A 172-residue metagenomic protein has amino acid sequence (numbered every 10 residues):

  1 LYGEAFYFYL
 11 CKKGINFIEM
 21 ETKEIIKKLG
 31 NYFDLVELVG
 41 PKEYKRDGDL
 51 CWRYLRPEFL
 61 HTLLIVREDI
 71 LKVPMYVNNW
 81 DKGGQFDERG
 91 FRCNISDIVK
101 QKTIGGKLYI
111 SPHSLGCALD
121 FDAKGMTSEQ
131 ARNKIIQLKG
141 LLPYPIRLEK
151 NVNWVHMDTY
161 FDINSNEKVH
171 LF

Functional and structural regions predicted by a protein language model:
Y7-K12, N16: Short, positively charged and aromatic/hydrophobic N-terminal segments
E21-V77: Active-site acidic/histidine clusters and adjacent loop/turn architecture that either coordinate catalytic ions
K23, G48-D49, G90, G106 (+1 more regions): Intrinsic-disorder/low-complexity loop/linker signature
L60-G105: Extended, low-complexity, intrinsically disordered C-terminal regulatory tails of eukaryotic serine/threonine kinases
G105-F172: Catalytic cores and adjacent binding grooves of peptidoglycan-active enzymes
